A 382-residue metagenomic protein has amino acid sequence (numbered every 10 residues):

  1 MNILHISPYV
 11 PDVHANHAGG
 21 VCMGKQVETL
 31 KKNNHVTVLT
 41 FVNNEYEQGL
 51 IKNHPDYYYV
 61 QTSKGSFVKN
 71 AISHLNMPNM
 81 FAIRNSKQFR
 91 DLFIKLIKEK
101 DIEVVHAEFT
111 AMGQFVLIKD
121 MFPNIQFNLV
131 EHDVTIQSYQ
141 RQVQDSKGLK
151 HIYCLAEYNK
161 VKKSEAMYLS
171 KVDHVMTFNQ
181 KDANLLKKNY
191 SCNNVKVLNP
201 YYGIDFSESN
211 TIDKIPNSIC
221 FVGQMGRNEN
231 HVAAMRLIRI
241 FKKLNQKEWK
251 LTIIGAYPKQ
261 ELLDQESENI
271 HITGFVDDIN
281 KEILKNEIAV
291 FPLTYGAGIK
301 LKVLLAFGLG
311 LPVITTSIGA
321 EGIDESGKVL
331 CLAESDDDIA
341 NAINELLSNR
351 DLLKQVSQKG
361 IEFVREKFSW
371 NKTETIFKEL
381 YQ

Functional and structural regions predicted by a protein language model:
M1-Y57, K98-K100, K242: N-terminal subdomain of nucleotide-sugar transferases
S66-N79, N128-K163: Acceptor-binding helix/loop patch of EC 2.4 sugar-transfer enzymes, predominantly nucleotide-sugar-dependent
Q126, L155-Y158, K162, A166-E208: Donor nucleotide-sugar binding/catalytic pocket of nucleotide-sugar-dependent glycosyltransferases
V197-E266, I272, V276-D277, L284: Conserved catalytic-core segment of nucleotide-activated headgroup transferases in glycan assembly
L284-G298, L309-L311: Acidic donor-binding loop of glycosyltransferase active sites
K302-L305, P312-T315: Short hydrophobic beta-strand element within catalytic cores of glycosyltransferases and related nucleotide-activated
V329-D337, E345-R350: Conserved acidic donor-binding segment of nucleotide-sugar-dependent glycosyltransferases
D351-Y381: A charged, aromatic-enriched C-terminal amphipathic alpha-helix characteristic of glycosyltransferases across folds
